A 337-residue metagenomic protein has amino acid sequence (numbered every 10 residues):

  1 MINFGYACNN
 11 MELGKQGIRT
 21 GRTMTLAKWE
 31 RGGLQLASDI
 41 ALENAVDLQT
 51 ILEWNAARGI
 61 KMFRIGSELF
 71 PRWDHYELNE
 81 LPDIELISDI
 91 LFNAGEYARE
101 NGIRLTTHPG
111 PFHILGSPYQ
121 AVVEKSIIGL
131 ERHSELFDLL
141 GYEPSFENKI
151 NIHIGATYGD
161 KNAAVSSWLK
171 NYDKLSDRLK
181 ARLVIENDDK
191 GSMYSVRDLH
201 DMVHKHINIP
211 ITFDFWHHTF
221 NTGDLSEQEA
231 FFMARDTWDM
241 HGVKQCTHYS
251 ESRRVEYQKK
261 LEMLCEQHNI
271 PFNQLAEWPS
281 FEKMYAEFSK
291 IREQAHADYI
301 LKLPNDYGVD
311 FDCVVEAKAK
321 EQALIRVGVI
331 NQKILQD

Functional and structural regions predicted by a protein language model:
M1-R104, H113-Y142, F146, K174 (+5 more regions): Alpha/beta catalytic barrel-like cores
L105, I211-D214: Residue-level marker for buried hydrophobic side chains located in beta-strands that build the well-ordered beta-sheet
P111, D189, H217: Short, glycine/acidic-enriched loop or turn micro-motifs at the edges of active sites
I154-K174, L179-D188, S192-Y194, M202: Loop-centered beta-sheet repeat module
T219-G223: Short active-site loop/helix that positions an aromatic residue
